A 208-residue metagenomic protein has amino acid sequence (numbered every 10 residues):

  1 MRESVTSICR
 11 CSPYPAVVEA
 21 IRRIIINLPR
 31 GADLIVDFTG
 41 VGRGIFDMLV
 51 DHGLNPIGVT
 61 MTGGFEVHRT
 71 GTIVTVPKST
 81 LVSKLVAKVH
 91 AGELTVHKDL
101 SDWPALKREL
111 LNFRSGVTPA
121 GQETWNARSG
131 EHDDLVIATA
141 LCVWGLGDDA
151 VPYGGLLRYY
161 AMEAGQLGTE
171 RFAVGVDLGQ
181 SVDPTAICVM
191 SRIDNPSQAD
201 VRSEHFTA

Functional and structural regions predicted by a protein language model:
M1-T60, V67-H68, S79, E93-A208: RNase H-like, metal-dependent nuclease domains and their acidic two-metal-ion catalytic environment used
V82: Glycine-rich, anion-gripping cofactor-binding loops and their flanking helix/strand elements in enzyme active sites
L85: Mobile, glycine-rich extracellular loop/lid and propeptide segments that shape or gate substrate/ligand access
K88: Carbohydrate-associated surface elements
